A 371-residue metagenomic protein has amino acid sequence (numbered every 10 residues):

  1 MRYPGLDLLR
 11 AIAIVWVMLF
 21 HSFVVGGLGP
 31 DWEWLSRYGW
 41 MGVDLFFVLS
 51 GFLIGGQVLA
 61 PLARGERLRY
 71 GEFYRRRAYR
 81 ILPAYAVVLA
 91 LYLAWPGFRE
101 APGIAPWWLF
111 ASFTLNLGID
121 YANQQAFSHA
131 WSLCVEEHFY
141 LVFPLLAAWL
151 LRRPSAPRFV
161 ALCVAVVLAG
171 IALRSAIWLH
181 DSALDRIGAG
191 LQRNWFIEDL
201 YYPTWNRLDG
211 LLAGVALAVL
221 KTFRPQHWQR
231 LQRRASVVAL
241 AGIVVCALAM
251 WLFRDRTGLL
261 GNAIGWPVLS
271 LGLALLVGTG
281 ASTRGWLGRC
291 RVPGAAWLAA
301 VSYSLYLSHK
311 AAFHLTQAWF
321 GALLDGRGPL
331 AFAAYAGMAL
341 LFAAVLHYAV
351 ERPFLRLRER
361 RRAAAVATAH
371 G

Functional and structural regions predicted by a protein language model:
M1-L6, I12-V15, L19-W40, G55-E72 (+5 more regions): Alpha-helical transmembrane segments in multi-pass integral membrane proteins
L6, F73, S132-L133, Y140 (+3 more regions): Alpha-helical transmembrane segments and their helix-entry boundary regions
F46, R158-C163, Q232-A241: Membrane-interfacial loop-to-transmembrane alpha-helix junctions, especially the N-terminal start
F47-Q57: Central hydrophobic cores of alpha-helical transmembrane segments in multi-pass inner-membrane proteins across all
G71, R75-V88: Alpha-helical transmembrane segments of multi-pass membrane proteins
V87-W95: Hydrophobic alpha-helical transmembrane segments that constitute the membrane-spanning cores of multi-pass membrane
A90, G103-G118, G170-A172, A176-L179: Core domains of carbohydrate- and sulfate-ester-processing enzymes
N123-L145, L208-L211: Function-critical hydrophobic alpha-helical transmembrane segments in multi-pass membrane proteins
